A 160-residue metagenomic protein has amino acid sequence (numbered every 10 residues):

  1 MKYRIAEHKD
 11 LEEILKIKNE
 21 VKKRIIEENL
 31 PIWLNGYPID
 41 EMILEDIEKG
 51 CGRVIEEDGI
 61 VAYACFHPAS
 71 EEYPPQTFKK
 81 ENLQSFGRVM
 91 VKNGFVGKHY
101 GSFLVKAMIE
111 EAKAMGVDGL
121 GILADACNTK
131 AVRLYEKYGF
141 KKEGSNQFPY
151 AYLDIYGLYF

Functional and structural regions predicted by a protein language model:
K2-K16: A short beta-loop-alpha structural element at the N-terminal edge of CoA-dependent acyl/N-acetyltransferase catalytic
H8, R24-E27, I32-N93, V105: Acetyl-CoA-dependent GNAT
E13-K16, E20, M42, G59 (+3 more regions): Alpha-helical elements of Rossmann-like donor-binding domains used by nucleotide-donor carbohydrate transfer enzymes
N82-L83, D118, D125-V132, E136-Y138 (+1 more regions): C-terminal "cap" of GNAT-fold acetyltransferases
V91, G97-E110, R133-K137: Conserved acetyl-CoA-binding loop-helix of GNAT-fold acetyltransferases
V105, A112-A124: Conserved GNAT acetyl-CoA-binding A-motif
